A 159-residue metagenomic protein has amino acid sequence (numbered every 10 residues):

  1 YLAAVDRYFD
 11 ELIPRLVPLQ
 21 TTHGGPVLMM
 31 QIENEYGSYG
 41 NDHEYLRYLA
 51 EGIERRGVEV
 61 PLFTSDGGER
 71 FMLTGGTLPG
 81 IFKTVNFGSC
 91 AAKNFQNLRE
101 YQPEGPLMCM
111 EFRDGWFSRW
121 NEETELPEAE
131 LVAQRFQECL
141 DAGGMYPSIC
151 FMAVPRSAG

Functional and structural regions predicted by a protein language model:
Y1-P79: Active-site neighborhood of glycoside hydrolase catalytic domains
R55-R56, N86-G159: Catalytic-core region of carbohydrate-active enzymes that cleave or remodel glycosidic bonds
